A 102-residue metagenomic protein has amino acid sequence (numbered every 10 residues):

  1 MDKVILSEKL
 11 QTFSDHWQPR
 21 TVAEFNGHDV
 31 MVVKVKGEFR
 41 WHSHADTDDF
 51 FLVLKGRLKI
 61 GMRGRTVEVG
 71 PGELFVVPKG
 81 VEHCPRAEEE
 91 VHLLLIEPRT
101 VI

Functional and structural regions predicted by a protein language model:
M1-M31: A short, N-terminal "cap"/entry segment at the start of jelly-roll beta-barrel domains of the cupin/DSBH fold
D15-H16, D29-A45: Conserved short histidine dyad/triad with adjacent acidic residue
N26, L54-K55, G70-P71, E89: A cytosolic small-molecule/anion-sensing beta-strand core signal
G27-D29, K36-E38, K55-K59, T66 (+1 more regions): Short, charged/polar surface micro-motifs in flexible loops or helix N-caps
K34-V35, H44-G61: Short, conserved beta-strand element in jelly-roll/cupin
R63-K79: Short acidic-glycine-tyrosine-enriched beta hairpin
K79-I102: Ligand-binding loop in jelly-roll beta-barrel domains
